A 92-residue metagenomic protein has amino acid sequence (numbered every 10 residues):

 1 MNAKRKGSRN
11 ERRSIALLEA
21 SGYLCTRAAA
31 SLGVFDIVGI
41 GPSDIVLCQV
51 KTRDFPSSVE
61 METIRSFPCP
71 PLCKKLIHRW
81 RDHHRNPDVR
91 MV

Functional and structural regions predicted by a protein language model:
M1-V92: Catalytic phosphate/metal-binding cores of nucleic-acid and nucleotide-processing enzymes, i.e., regions that mediate
